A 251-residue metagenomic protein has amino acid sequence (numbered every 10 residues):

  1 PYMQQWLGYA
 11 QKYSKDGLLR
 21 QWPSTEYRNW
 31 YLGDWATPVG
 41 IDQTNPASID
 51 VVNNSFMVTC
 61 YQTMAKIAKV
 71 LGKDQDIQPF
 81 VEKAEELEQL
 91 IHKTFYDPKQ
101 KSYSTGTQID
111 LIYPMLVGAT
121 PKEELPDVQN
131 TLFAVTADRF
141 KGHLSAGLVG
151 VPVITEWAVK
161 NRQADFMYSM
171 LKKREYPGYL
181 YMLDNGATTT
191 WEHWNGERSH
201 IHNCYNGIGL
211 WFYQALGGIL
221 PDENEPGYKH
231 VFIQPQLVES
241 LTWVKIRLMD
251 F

Functional and structural regions predicted by a protein language model:
P1, S55-D74, I112-E123, V153-N161 (+1 more regions): Well-ordered alpha-helical scaffold segments within catalytic/enzyme domains
P1-N53, V70-L116, E123, K173 (+1 more regions): Active-site acid/base region of carbohydrate-active enzymes
R20-D50, D97-A119, V149, V153-V159 (+3 more regions): Carbohydrate-binding/catalytic loop surfaces
A65, H92-K93, A134-A137, Y176: Amphipathic alpha-helical segments of tetratricopeptide repeats
V81-E82, D165-F251: Non-catalytic C-terminal accessory modules of carbohydrate-active enzymes
E124-T136: Alpha-helical repeat scaffolds
R139-N185: Repeat-solenoid scaffold signature
